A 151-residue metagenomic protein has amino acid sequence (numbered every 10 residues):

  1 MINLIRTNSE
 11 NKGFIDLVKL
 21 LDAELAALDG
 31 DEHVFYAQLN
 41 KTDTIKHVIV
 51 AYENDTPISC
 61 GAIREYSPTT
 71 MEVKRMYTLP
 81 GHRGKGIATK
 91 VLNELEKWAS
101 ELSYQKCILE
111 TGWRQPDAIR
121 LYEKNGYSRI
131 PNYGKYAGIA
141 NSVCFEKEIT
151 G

Functional and structural regions predicted by a protein language model:
I2-K74, L79-P80, L92-N93, N132-K135 (+1 more regions): Acetyl-CoA-dependent GNAT
S9, H33, I108-W113, I119 (+1 more regions): Conserved catalytic-core motifs of GNAT/GCN5-like acyltransferases
L17, L21-E24, W98, L121 (+1 more regions): Alpha-helical interaction/dimerization surfaces of two-component signaling modules
D55, S59, G86-A88, G126: Conserved phosphate-binding and hydrolysis motifs of nucleotide-dependent enzymes
T69, K85, E101-Q105: Short coil/turn segments at alpha/beta junctions that flank glycine-rich nucleotide-binding fingerprints
T78, G84-K97, K124: Conserved acetyl-CoA-binding loop-helix of GNAT-fold acetyltransferases
L92, A99-T111: Conserved GNAT acetyl-CoA-binding A-motif
